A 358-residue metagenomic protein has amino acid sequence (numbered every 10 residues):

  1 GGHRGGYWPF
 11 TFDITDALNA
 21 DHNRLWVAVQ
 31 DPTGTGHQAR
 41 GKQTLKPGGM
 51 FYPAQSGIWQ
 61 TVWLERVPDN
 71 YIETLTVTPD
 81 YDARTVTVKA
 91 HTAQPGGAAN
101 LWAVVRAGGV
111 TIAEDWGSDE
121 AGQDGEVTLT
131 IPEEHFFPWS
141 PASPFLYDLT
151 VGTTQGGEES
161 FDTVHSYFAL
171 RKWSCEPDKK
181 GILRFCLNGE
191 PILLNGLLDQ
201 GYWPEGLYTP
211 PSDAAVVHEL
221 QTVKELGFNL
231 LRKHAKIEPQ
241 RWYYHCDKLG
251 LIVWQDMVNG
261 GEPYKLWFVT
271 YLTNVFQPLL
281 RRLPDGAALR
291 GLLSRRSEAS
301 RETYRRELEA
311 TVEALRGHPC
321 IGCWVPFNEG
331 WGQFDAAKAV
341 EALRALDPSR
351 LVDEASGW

Functional and structural regions predicted by a protein language model:
G1, H37, E65-T76, F136 (+7 more regions): Active-site-adjacent substrate/metal-binding segments within catalytic domains of carbohydrate-active enzymes
G1-Y71, Q94-P95, W102, G108-V110 (+3 more regions): Accessory beta-strand-rich segments of carbohydrate-active enzymes
W8-F12, Q123-L129: Short strand-edge motifs at loop-to-beta-strand transitions and within beta-strands of extracellular beta-rich domains
L18-H22, G36, P132-L146: Short glycine/proline/serine/threonine-rich loop/turn segments at secondary-structure transition edges
R24-V27, S143-Q155: Short, aromatic- and glycine-rich surface loops/edge beta-strands on solvent-exposed regions
I58, A113-D115, S160-H165: Extracellular and select intracellular beta-sandwich modules with Ser/Thr-enriched, small-residue motifs on
R84-S118, V127: Beta-strand-rich binding/interaction modules
E329-G330, D335-W358: Extracellular glycoside hydrolase catalytic/binding regions
